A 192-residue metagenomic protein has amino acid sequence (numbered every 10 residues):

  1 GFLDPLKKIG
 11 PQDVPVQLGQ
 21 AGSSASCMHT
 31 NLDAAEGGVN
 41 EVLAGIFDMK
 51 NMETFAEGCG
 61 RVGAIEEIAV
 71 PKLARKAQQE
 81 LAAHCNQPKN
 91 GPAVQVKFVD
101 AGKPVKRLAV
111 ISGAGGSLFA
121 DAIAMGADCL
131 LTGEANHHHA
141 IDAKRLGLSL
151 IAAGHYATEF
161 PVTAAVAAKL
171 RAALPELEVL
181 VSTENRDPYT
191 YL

Functional and structural regions predicted by a protein language model:
G1-L192: Hydrophobic structural segments
